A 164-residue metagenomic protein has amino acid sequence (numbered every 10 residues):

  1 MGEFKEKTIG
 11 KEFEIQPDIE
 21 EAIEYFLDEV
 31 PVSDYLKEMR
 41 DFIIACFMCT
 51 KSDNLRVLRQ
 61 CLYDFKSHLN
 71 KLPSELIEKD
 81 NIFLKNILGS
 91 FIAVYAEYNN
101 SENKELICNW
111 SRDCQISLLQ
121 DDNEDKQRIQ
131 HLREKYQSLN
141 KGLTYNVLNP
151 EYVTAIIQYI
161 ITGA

Functional and structural regions predicted by a protein language model:
E3-V94, S117-L118: Amphipathic alpha-helical segments of the small helical/lid subdomains adjacent to P-loop NTPase cores
L76-A164: Extended alpha-helical coiled-coil/bundle linker/stalk regions that scaffold oligomerization and domain organization
